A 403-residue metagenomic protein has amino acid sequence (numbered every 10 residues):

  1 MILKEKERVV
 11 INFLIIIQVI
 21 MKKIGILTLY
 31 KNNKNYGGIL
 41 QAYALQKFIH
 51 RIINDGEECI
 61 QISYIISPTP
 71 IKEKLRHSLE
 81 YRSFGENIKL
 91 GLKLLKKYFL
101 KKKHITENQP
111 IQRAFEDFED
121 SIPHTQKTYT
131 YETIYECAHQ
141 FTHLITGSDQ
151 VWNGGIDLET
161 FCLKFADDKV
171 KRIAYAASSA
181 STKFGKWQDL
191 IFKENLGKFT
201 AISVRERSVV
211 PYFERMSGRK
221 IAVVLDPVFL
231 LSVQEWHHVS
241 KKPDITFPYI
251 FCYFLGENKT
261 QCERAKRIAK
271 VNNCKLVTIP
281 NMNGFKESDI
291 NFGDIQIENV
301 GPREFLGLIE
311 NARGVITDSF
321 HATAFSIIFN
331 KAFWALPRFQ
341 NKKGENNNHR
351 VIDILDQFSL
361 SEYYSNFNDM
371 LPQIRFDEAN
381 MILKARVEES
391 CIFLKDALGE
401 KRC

Functional and structural regions predicted by a protein language model:
K4-I20: Short, Lys/Arg-enriched N-terminal segments with co-localized hydrophobic residues within the first ~10-30 amino acids
I15-C403: Active-site anion-handling motifs in enzyme catalytic cores
